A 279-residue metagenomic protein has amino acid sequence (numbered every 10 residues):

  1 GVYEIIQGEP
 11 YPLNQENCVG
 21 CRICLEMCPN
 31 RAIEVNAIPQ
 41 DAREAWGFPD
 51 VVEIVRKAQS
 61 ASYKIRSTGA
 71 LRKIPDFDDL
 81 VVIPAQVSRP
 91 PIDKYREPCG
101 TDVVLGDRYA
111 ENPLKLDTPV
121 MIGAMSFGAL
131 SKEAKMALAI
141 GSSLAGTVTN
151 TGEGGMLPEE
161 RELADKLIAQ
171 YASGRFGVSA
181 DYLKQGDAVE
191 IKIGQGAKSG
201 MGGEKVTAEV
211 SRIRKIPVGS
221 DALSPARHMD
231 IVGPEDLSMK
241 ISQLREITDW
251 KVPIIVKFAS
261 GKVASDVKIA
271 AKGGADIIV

Functional and structural regions predicted by a protein language model:
G1-Y11, I23-D41: Iron-sulfur cluster-binding cysteine motifs and their immediate structural context in ferredoxin-like electron-transfer
G8, M125-F127, A259: Short strand-loop junctions, especially beta-strand C-caps/beta-turns that link beta-sheets to coils or alpha-helices
P12-Q15, G128-A129, I231, K257: Residue-level marker of alpha-helix boundaries and capping positions
E16-N17, M27: Short pre-active-site segment immediately N-terminal to redox-active cysteine/selenocysteine motifs in thiol-based
R31-A32, N36-V120, A124-A164, A169 (+2 more regions): Conserved, well-structured core domains of diverse proteins
I140, L144, G155-M156, R161-L163 (+1 more regions): Alpha/beta enzyme core
